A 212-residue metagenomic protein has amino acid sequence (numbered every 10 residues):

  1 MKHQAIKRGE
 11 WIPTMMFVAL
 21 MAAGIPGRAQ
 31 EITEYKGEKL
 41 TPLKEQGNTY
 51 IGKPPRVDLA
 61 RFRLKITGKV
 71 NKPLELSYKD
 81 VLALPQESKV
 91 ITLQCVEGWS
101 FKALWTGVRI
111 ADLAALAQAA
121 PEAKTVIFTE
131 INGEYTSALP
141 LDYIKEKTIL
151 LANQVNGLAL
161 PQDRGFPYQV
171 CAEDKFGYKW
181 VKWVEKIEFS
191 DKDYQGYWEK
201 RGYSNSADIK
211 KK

Functional and structural regions predicted by a protein language model:
M1-K2, R8, N71, S100: Short, flexible active-site loop motifs that bind/organize anionic cofactors or intermediates
K2-A19: N-terminal secretory signal peptides and thylakoid transit peptides that target proteins across membranes
I25-A29: Sec/Tat signal peptide C-region and signal peptidase I cleavage site
Q30-K212: Structured, non-membrane catalytic/scaffold regions adjacent to prosthetic-group chemistry
